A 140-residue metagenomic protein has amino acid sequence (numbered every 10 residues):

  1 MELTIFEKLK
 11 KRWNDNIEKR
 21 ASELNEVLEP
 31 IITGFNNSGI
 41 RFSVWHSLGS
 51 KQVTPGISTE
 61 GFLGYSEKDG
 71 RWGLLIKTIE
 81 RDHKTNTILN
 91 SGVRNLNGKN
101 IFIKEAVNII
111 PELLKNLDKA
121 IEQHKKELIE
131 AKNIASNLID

Functional and structural regions predicted by a protein language model:
M1-I31, F35, G92-D140: Mixed-charge, Lys/Arg-enriched low-complexity segments
E29-I88: Amphipathic, interaction-prone secondary-structure segments
